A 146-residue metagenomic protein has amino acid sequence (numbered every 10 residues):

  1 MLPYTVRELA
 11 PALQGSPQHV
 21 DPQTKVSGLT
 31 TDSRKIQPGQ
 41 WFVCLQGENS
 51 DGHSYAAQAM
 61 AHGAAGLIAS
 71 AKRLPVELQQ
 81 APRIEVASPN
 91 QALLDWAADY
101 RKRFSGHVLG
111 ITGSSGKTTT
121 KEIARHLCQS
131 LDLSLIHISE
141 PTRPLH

Functional and structural regions predicted by a protein language model:
M1-D95, D99: N-terminal leader/targeting and accessory segments in enzymes
P11, A92-R143: Phosphate-binding loop of NTP-binding sites
